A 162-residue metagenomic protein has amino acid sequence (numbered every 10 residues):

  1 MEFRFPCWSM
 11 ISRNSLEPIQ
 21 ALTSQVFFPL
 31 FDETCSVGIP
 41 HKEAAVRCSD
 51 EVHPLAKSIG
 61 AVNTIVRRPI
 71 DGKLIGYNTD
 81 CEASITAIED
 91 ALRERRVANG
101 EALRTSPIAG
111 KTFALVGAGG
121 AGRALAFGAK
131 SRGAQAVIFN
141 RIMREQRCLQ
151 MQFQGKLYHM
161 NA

Functional and structural regions predicted by a protein language model:
M1-R96: Phosphate/diphosphate ligand-binding glycine-rich loop within oxidoreductases
H41-A44, A121, E145: Short phosphate-engaging motifs
S58-N63, I142-R144, A162: Short, acidic/turn-prone active-site loops that include or flank metal/cofactor- and phosphate-binding residues
G76-C81, I88, L92, R96-G133 (+1 more regions): Glycine-rich adenosine-cofactor-binding loop
S131-Q154: NAD(P)-binding Rossmann-fold cofactor-contacting core
F153-A162: Short acidic low-complexity segments
